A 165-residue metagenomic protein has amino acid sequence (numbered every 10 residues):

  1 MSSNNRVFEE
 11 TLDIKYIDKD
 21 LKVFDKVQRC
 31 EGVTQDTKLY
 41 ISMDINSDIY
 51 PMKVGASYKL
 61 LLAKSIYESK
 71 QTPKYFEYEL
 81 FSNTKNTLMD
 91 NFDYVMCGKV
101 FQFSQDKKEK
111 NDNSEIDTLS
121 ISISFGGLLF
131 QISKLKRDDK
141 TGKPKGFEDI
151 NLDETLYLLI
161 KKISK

Functional and structural regions predicted by a protein language model:
M1-K99, S104-L119, F125-K165: Mixed-charge, low-complexity intrinsically disordered regions
